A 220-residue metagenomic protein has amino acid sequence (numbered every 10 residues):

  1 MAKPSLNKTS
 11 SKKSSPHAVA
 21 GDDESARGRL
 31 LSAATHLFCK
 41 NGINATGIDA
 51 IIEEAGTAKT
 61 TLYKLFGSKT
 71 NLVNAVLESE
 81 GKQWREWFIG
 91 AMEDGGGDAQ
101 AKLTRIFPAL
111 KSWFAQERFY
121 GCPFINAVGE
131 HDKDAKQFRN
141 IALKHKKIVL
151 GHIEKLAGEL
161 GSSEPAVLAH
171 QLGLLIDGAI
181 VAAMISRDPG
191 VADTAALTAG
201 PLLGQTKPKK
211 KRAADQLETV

Functional and structural regions predicted by a protein language model:
M1-N41, A45-E54, N71: Basic, helix-initiating cap at the start of DNA-binding domains
K3, F138-K144, E159-L202, T206-V220: Hydrophobic/aromatic-rich alpha-helical bundle segments in the mid-to-C-terminal region
S25-H36, K40, E54, N71-D94 (+4 more regions): Alpha-helical structural segments
R27, A45, D49, T60 (+4 more regions): A short, glycine- and basic residue-enriched loop/turn that sits immediately adjacent to a domain's principal
K40-N44, G95, E117, L160: Short coil/turn segments at alpha/beta junctions that flank glycine-rich nucleotide-binding fingerprints
G56-F66: Short hydrophobic/aromatic patch on the recognition helix
K102, Q116-Q137: Amphipathic alpha-helical segments used for helix-helix packing
